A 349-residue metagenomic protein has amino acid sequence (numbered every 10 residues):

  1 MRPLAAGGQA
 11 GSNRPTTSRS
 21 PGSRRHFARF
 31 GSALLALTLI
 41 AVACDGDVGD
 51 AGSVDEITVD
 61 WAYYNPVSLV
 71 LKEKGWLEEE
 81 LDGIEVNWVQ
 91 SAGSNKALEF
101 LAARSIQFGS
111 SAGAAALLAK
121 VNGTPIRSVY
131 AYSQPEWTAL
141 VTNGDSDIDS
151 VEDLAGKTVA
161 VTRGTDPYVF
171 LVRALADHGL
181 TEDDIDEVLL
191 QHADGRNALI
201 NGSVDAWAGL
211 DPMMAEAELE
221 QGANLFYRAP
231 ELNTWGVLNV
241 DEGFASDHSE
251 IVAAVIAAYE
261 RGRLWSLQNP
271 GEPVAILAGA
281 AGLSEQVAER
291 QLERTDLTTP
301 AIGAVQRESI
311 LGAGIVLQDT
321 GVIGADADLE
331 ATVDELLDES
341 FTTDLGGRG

Functional and structural regions predicted by a protein language model:
P3-G31: Bacterial N-terminal signal peptides that target proteins for export
T38-A43: C-terminal motif of bacterial Sec signal peptides marking the signal peptidase cleavage site
D45-D47: Bacterial signal peptide processing site
A51-L180, D186-Q191, D205-G209, N224-L225 (+1 more regions): Short, glycine-/small- and polar/acidic-enriched structural segments that line small-molecule recognition paths
E78-G83, L297-Q306, L329: Short, solvent-exposed loop/beta-turn-alpha elements that line the ligand-binding surface or hinge of extracytoplasmic
A114, E187-G279: Pocket-lining segment of extracytoplasmic ligand-binding domains
H248-G324: Secondary-structure end/capping motifs
Q318-G349: Conserved C-terminal helix/tail region of periplasmic/extracytoplasmic solute-binding proteins
